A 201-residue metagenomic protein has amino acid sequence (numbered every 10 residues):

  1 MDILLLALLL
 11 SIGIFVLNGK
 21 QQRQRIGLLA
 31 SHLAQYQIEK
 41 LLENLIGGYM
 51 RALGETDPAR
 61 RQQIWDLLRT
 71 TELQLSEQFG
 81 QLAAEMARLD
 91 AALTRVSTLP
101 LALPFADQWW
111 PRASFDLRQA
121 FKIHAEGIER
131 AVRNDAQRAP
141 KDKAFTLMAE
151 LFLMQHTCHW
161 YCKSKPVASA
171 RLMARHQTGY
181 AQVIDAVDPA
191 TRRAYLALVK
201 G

Functional and structural regions predicted by a protein language model:
M1-A7: Feature marks short, highly hydrophobic, charge-poor N-terminal signal-anchor/signal peptide-like helices that anchor
A7-G27: Transmembrane alpha-helical hairpins and terminal membrane-anchor modules
K20-D90: N-terminal topogenic membrane-targeting module
E39-L42, I46-D57, A125-A136, F152-H159: Regular secondary-structure segments
R60-R69, D90-F105, S169-Q182: Charge-rich, acidic-biased intrinsically disordered regions
R61, A125, T191-R192: Short amphipathic alpha-helical segments that mediate assembly, nucleic-acid/protein binding, or membrane association
E72-Q155: Interfacial alpha-helical end/capping and short helix-turn segments at domain and membrane boundaries
P140-G201: Glycine-rich, aromatic-bearing surface loops/beta-hairpins
